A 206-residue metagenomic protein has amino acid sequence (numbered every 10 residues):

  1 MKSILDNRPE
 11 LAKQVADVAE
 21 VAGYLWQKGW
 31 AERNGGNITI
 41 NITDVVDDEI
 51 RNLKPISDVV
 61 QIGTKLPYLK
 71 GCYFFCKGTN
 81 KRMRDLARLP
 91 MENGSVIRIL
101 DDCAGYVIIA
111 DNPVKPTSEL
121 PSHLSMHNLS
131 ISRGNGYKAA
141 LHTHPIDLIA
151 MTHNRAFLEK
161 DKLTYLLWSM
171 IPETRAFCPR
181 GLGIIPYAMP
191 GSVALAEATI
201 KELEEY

Functional and structural regions predicted by a protein language model:
M1-Y206: Glycine-rich flexible loops
